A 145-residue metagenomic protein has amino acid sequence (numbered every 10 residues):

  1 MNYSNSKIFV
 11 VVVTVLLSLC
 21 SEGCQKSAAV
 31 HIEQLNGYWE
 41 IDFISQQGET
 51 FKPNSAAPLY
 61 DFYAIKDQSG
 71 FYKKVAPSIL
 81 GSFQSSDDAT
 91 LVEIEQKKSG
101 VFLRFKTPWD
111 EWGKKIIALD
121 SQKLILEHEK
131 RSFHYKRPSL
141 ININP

Functional and structural regions predicted by a protein language model:
N2-V11: Bacterial N-terminal signal peptides that target proteins for export
L19-G23: C-terminal motif of bacterial Sec signal peptides marking the signal peptidase cleavage site
Q25-E40: N-terminal helix-cap/turn-to-beta initiation motif at the start of protein domains
I41-S69: Short, solvent-exposed loop/hinge segments that bridge or flank secondary-structure elements
D42, K73-K74, R104, L126-E127 (+1 more regions): Beta-strand residues in well-ordered beta-sheet regions across diverse protein folds
D67-L119, K123: Contiguous, well-ordered beta-strand patches that form the walls/edges of small beta-barrel/beta-sandwich domains
D87-A89, I125-P145: Edge beta-strand at a domain terminus
